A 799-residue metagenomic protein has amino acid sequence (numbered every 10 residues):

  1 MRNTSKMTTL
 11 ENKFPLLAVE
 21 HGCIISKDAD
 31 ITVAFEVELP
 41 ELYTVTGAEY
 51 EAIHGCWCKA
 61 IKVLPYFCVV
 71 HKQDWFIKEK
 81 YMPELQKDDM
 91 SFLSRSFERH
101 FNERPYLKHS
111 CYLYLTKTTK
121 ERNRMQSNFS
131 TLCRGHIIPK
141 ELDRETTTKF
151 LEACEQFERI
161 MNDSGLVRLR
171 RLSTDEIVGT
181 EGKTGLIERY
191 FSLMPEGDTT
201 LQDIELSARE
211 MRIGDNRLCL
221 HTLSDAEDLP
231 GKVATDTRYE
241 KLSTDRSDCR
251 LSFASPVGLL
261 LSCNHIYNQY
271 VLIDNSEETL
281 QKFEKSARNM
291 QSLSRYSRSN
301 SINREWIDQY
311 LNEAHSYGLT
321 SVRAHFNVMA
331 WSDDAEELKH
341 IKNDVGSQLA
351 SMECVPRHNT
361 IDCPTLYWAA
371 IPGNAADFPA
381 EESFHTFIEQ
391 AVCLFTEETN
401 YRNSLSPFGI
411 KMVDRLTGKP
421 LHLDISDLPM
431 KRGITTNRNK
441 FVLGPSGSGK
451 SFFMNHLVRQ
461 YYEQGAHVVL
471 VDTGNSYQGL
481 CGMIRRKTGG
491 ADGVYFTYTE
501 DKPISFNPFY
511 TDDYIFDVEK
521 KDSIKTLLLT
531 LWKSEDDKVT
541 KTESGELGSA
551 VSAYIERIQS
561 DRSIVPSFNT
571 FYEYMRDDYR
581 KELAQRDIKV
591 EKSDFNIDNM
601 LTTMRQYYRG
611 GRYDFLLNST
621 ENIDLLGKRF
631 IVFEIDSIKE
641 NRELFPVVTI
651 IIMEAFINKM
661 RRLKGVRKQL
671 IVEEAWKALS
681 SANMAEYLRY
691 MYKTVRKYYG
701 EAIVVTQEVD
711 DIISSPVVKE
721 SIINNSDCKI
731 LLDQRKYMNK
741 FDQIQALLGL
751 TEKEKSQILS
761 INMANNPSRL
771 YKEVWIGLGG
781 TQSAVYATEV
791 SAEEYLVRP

Functional and structural regions predicted by a protein language model:
M1-E398: Extended, folded cores of ATP/NTP-driven motor/assembly subunits in large transport and secretion machines
C23-A29, N102-L107, S316-S321, V413-R415 (+3 more regions): Short glycine/proline-enriched loop/turn "hinge" motifs that connect secondary-structure elements and lie
I31, H109-C111, H467, R629 (+1 more regions): The start of beta-strands in P-loop NTPase/AAA+ ATPase cores
L39-E41, D74, K117-T119, S332 (+6 more regions): Short, flexible loop/turn elements at secondary-structure junctions
G47-V63, G258-S262, V271, C354-V355 (+8 more regions): P-loop NTPase motor domains
L85-M90, S127-L132, G373-A376, M483-T488 (+5 more regions): Short secondary-structure boundary/capping segments
S426-S448, F452-R459, V468-Q478, V494-K502 (+2 more regions): Conserved P-loop NTPase motor cores
E752-P799: Conserved P-loop NTPase
